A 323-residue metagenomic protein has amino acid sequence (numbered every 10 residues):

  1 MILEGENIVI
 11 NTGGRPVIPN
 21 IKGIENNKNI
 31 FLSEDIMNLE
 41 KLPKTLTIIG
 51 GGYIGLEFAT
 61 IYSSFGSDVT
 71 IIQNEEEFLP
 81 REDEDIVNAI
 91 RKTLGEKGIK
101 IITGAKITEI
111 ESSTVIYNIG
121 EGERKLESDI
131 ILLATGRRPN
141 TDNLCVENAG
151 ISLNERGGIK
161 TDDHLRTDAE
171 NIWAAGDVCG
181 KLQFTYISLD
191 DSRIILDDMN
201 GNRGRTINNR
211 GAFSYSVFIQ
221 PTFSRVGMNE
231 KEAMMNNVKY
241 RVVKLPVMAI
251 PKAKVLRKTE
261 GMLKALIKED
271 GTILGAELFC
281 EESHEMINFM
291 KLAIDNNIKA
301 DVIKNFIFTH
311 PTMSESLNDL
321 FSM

Functional and structural regions predicted by a protein language model:
L3-G13, I48-I49, V69, L126-G136 (+3 more regions): Short hydrophobic core segments
T12-I72, I101, E147-A149, L153-D168: Glycine-rich dinucleotide-binding loop and its adjacent helix/turn
G14-P16, G136-P139, V247: Short glycine-rich anion-binding loops that position phosphate/pyrophosphate groups of nucleotides and phosphorylated
R15-V17, S152-N154, N202-S214, V238-V243: A short alpha-helix-loop-beta-strand transition element characteristic of N-terminal alpha/beta dinucleotide-binding
P16, G157-N171, K252-K264, K268: FAD-binding beta-loop-beta segment adjacent to the flavin cofactor pocket
N26-L42, K125-N202: FAD-site-proximal beta/loop scaffold in flavoenzymes
M37-N38, P43-T47, Y53-Y117, G122-E123 (+2 more regions): Rossmann-like dinucleotide-binding cores of NAD(P)H-dependent redox enzymes
F218-N229, M234-M323: Flexible, glycine-rich terminal cap/loop adjacent to redox cofactors in electron-transfer oxidoreductases
